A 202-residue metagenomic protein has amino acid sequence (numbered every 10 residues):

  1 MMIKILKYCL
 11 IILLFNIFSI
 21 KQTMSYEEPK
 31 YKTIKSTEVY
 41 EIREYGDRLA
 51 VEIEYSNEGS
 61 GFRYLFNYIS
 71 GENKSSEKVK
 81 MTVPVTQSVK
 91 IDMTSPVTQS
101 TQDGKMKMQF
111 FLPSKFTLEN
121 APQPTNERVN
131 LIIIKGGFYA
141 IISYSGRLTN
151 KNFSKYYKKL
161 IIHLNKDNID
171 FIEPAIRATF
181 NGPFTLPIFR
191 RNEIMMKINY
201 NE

Functional and structural regions predicted by a protein language model:
M2-E202: A solvent-exposed interaction/effector surface
